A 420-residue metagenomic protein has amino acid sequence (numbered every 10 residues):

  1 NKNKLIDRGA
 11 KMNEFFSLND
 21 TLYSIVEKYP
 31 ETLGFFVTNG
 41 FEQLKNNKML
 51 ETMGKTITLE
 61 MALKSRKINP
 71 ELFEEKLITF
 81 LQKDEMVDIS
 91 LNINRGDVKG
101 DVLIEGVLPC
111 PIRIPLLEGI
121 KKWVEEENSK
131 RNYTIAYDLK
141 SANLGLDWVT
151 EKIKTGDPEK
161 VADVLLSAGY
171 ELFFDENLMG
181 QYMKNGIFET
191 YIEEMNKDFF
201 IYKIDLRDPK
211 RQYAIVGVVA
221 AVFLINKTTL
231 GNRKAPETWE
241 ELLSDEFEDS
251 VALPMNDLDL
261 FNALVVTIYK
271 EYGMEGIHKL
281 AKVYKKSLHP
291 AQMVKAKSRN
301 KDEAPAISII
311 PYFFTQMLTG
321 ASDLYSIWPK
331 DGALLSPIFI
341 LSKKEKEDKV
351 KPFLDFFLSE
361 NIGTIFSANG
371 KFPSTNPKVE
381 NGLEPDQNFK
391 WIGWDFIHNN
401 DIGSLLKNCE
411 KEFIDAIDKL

Functional and structural regions predicted by a protein language model:
M86-E176: Early extracytoplasmic/lumenal segment of secretory-pathway proteins
S90-K99, I153-G156, A162-L166, T190-V222: A structural signal for short loop-to-beta-strand junctions that line the ligand-binding cleft of periplasmic/secreted
V98, D348, F356-L420: Extracellular/periplasmic juxtamembrane helices and adjacent flexible linkers that interface with membrane partners
F174, L260-P329: Ligand-binding pocket segment of bilobal, Venus flytrap-like solute-binding proteins
N185-M195, G320-L334, K344: Short beta-strand->loop
V222-T229, L335-D348, F357, I365-F366: A bilobed periplasmic-binding-protein/Venus flytrap-type ligand-binding module shared by bacterial periplasmic
T228-P236, K270-G276, E345-K351: Short helix-loop capping/hinge motifs at secondary-structure junctions, enriched in acidic/polar residues
E240-L260, I268: Short loop->beta-strand "edge-of-pocket" segments that line small-molecule binding or catalytic clefts across diverse
